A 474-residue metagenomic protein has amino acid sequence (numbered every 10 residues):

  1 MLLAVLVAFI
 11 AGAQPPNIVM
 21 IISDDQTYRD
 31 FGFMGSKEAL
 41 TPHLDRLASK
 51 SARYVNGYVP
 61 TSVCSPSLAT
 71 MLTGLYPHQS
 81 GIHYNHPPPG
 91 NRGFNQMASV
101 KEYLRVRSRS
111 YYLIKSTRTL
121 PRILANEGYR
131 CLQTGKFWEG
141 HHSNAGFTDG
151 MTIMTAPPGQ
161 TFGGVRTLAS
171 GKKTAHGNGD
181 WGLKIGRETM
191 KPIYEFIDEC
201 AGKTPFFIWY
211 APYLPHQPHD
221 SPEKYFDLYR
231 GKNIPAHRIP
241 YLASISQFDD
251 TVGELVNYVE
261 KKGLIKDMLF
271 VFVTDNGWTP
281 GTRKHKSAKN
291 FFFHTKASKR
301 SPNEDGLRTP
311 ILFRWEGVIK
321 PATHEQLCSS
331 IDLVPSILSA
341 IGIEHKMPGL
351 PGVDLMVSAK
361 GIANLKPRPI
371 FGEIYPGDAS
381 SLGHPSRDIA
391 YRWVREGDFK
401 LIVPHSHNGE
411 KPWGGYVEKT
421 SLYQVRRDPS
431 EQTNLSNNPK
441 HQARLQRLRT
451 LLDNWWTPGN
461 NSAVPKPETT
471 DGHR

Functional and structural regions predicted by a protein language model:
M1-L2, I18: N-terminal export leaders
L2-I10: Sec-dependent N-terminal signal peptides of Gram-negative exported proteins
L3-A4, T470-R474: Short, low-complexity, charge-dense intrinsically disordered segments
F9-S421, P429-G472: Formylglycine-dependent sulfatase
